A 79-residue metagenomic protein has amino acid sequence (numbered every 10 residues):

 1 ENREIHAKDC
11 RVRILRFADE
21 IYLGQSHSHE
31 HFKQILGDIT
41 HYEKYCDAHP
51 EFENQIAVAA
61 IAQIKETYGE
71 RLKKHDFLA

Functional and structural regions predicted by a protein language model:
N2-A79: Charged, acidic
